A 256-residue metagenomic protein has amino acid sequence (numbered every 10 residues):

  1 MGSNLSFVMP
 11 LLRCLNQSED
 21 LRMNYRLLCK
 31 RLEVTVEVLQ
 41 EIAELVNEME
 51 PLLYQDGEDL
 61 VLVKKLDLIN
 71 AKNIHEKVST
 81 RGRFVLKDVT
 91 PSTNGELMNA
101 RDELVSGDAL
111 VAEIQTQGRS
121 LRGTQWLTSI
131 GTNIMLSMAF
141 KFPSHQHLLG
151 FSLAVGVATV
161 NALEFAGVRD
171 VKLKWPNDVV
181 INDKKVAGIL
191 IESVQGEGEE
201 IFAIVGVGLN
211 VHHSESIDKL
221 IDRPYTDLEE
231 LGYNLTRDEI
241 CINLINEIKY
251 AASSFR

Functional and structural regions predicted by a protein language model:
G2-E37, I42, E48, P143-Q146 (+2 more regions): Long, positively charged amphipathic alpha-helical accessory segments at protein N-termini or as interdomain linkers
G2-V160, E164: N-terminal lobe of the biotin/lipoate ligase/transferase fold
L60-L62, V179-N182: Generic recognition of long tandem-repeat/solenoid scaffolds
T93, L136, D178, G208 (+1 more regions): Residue-level signal for inorganic ion chemistry
L173-N177: Alpha/beta catalytic cores of group-transfer enzymes, especially the acyltransferase/condensing modules of polyketide
